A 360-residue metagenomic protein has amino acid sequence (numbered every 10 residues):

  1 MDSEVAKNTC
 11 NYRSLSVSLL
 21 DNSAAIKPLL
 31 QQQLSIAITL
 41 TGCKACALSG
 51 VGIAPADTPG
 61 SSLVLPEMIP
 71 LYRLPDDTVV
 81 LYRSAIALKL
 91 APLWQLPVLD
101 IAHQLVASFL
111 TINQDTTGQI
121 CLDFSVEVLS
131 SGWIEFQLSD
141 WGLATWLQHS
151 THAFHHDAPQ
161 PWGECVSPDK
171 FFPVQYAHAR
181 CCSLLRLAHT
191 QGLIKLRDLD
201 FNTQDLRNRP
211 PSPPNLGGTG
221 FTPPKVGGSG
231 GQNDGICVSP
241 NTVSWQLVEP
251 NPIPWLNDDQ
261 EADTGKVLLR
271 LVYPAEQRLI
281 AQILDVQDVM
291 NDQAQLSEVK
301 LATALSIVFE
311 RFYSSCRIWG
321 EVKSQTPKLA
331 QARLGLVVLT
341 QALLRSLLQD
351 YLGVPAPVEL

Functional and structural regions predicted by a protein language model:
D2-L360: Non-catalytic interaction-recognition regions
